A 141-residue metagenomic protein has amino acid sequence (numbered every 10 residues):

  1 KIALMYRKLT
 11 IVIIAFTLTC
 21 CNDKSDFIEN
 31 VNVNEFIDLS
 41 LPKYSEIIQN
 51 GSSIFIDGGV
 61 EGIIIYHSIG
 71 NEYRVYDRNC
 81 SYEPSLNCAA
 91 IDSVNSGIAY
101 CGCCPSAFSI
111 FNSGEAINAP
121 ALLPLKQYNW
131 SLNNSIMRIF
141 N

Functional and structural regions predicted by a protein language model:
K1-L4: Short, Lys/Arg-enriched N-terminal segments with co-localized hydrophobic residues within the first ~10-30 amino acids
Y6-V12: Sec-dependent signal peptide recognition, specifically the positively charged N-region followed immediately by
I13-I14, A107: Exposed boundary/loop context
T17-C20: C-terminal motif of bacterial Sec signal peptides marking the signal peptidase cleavage site
N22-S96, A107-I110, K126-N141: N-terminal pre-ligand scaffold of iron-sulfur
V94-C104, E115-K126: Short cysteine/histidine-rich metal-coordination sites, predominantly Zn2+-binding motifs
